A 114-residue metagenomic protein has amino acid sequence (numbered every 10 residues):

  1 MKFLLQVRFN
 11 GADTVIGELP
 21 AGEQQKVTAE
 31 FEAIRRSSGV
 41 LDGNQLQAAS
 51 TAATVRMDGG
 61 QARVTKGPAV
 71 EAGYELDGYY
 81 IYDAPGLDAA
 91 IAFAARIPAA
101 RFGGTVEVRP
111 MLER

Functional and structural regions predicted by a protein language model:
M1-R114: Conserved, structured core segments of small domains
